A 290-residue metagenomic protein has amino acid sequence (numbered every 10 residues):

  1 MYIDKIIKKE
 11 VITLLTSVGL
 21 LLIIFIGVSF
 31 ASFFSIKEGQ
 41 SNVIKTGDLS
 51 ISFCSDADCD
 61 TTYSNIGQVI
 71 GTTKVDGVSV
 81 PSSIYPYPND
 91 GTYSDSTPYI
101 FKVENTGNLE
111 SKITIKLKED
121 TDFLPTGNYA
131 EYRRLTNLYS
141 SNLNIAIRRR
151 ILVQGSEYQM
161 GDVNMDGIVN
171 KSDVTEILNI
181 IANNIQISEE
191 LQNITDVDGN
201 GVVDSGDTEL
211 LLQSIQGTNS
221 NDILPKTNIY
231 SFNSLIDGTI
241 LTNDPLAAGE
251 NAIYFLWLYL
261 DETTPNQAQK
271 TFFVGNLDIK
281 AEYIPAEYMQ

Functional and structural regions predicted by a protein language model:
Y2-K9, G71-D90, G155-Y158, D222-W257: Extracellular adhesion/glycan-binding regions together with long Ser/Thr- and acidic-residue-rich low-complexity tracts
Y2-V80, T271-F273, D278-Q290: Short, polar/proline-rich extracytoplasmic segments that appear immediately after membrane translocation
I24-F25, F33-F34, Y85-E157, N221-D222: Surface-exposed interaction patch
Q40, L117, T227-Y230: A generic structural motif
K45-G47, S52-C54, D76, P81 (+8 more regions): A structural detector for beta-sheet-dominated domains
Y85-T121, I236-Q290: C-terminal, structured domain-capping segment
E157-D222: Cellulosome-associated attachment modules in secreted, modular CAZymes
